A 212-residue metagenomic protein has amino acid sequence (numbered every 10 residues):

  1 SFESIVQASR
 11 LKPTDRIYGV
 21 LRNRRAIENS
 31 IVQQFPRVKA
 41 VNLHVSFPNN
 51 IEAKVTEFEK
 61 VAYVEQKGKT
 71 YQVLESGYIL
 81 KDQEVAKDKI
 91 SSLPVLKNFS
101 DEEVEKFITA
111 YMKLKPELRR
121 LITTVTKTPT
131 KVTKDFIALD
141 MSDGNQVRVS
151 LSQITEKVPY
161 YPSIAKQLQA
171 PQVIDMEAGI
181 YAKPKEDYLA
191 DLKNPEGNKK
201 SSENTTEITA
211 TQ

Functional and structural regions predicted by a protein language model:
S1-F35, K81-E105: Periplasmic/extracytosolic POTRA-like scaffold domains at the N-termini of outer-membrane and outer-envelope
A8, K12-D15, S30-R37, A110-E117 (+1 more regions): Structured segments of extracytoplasmic/periplasmic soluble domains in secreted or envelope-associated proteins
I17-G68, V73: Periplasmic polypeptide-binding modules associated with outer-membrane biogenesis and secretion
P36, S46-N50, K67-G68, I90-S91 (+5 more regions): Extracytoplasmic
I51-E57, K134-D143, A190: A short beta-strand motif that forms the metal-chelation/ATP-contact edge of phosphoryl-transfer active sites
A53, E57-P129: Extracytoplasmic segments of membrane-associated envelope/inner-membrane machinery
N145-Q212: Extracytoplasmic/luminal low-complexity segments enriched in Pro/Gly and acidic/polar residues that act as flexible
